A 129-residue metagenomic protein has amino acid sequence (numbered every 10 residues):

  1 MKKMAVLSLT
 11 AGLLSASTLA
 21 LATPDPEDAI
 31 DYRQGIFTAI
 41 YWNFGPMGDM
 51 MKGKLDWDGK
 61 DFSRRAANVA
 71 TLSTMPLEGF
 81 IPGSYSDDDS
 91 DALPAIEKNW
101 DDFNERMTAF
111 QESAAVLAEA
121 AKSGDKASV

Functional and structural regions predicted by a protein language model:
M1-S8: Bacterial N-terminal signal peptides that target proteins for export
A11-G12: Repetitive helical segments and hydrophobic/amphipathic motifs
S15-L19: N-terminal signal peptide c-region/cleavage motif recognized by signal peptidases
T23, E27-V129: Sequence context surrounding c-type heme c attachment/ligation sites in exported
